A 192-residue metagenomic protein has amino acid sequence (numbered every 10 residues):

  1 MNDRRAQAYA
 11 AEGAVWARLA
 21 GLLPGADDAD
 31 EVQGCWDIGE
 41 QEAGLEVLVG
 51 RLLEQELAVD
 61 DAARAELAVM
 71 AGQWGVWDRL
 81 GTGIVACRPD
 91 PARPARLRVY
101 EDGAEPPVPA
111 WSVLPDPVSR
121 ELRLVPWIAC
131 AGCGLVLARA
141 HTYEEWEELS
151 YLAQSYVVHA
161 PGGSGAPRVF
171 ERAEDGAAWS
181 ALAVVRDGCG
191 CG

Functional and structural regions predicted by a protein language model:
M1-L22: Short, charge-rich, low-complexity alpha-helical interaction segments
P24-D30, A62: Alpha-helix N-cap/N′ positions at the starts of helices
D30, E46-R51: Non-membrane alpha-helical segments in proteins
V32, A43-L45, R79-L80: Solenoid-repeat scaffolds in large eukaryotic assemblies
W36-D37: Hydrophobic/aromatic side-chain positions at a characteristic register within alpha-helices of tetratricopeptide repeats
G50, E54-L135: Long, charge-patterned amphipathic interaction tracts in eukaryotic proteins
E101-G192: N-terminal accessory interaction module
